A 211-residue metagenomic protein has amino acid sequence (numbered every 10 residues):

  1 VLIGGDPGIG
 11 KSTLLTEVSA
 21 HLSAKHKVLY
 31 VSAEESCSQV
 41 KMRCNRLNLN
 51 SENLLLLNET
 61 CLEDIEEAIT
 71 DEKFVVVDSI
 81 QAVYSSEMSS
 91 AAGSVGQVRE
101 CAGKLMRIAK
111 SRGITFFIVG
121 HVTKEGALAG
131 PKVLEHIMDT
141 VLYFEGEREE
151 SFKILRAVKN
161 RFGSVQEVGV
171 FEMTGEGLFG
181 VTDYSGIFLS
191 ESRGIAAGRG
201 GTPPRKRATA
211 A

Functional and structural regions predicted by a protein language model:
V1: Conserved beta-strand position immediately N-terminal to the Walker
G5-I9, T13-R107: Conserved inter-motif catalytic segment of the P-loop NTP-binding fold
Y30-S32, V76-V77, I114-H121, A157: Structural recognition of the conserved hydrophobic beta-strand(s) that form the central parallel beta-sheet of P-loop
C44, G126-I137: Short regulatory helix/loop adjacent to the ATP-binding pocket of P-loop NTPases
L57-T60, G120, T182: Short loop/edge segments at beta-strand edges and connector loops that shape dinucleotide/nucleotide cofactor-binding
I69-K73, Q81, I137, G146-A211: Conserved P-loop NTPase
A82, K124, Y143: Residues immediately C-terminal
G96-H121, I137-R148: Substrate-engagement module of ASCE P-loop NTPases
